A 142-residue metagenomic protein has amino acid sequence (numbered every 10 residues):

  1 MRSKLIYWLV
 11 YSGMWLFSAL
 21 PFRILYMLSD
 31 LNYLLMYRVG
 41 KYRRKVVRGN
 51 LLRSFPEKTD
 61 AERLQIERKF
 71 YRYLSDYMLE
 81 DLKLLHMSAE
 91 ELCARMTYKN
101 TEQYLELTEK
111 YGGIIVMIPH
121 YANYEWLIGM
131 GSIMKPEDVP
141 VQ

Functional and structural regions predicted by a protein language model:
M1-R53, F70-A89: A transmembrane-helix-recognition feature enriched in membrane-embedded lipid enzymes and envelope glyco-/phospholipid
L25-L28, Y104-E106, G129: Residues in flexible loops and secondary-structure boundaries
N50, L85-I114, A122: A short, well-structured juxtamembrane/interface segment
P56-T59: Juxtamembrane helix-boundary/capping and inter-helix hinge elements in multi-pass membrane proteins
A61-I66: Membrane-interface alpha-helices at helix entry/exit sites of multi-pass transporters
R68, M78-L82, E102, K135-E137: Short alpha-helix boundary/capping motifs
T108-Q142: Catalytic core of membrane glycerolipid acyltransferases/transacylases, capturing the structured, soluble-facing
